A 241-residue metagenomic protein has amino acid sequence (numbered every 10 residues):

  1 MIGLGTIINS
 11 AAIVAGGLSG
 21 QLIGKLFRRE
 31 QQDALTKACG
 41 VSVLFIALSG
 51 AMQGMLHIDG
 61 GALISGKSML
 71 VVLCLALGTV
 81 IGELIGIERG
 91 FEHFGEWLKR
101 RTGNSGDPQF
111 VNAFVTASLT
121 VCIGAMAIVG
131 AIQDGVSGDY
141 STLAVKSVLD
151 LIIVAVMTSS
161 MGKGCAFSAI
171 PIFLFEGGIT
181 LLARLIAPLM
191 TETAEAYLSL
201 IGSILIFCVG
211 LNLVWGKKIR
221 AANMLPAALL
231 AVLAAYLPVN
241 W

Functional and structural regions predicted by a protein language model:
M1, R29-E30, I87-A113: Intrinsically disordered, low-complexity non-transmembrane regions of multi-pass membrane transporters
I2-A15, G66-L73, G135-S147, M190-I204 (+1 more regions): Structural signature of hydrophobic alpha-helical transmembrane segments
I8-G16, G20, G24, G40-V41 (+16 more regions): Alpha-helical transmembrane segments in multi-pass membrane proteins
Q31-V41, G95-E96, C165-F175, A222-L229: Cytoplasmic-side transmembrane-helix entry/capping segments in multi-pass membrane proteins
C39-M55: A generic, lipid-embedded transmembrane alpha helix
S49-G54, G82-W97, G210-I219: Transmembrane helix exit motif
Q53-I64, V129-G135, R184-E192: Membrane-interface helix termini and inter-helical loops of multi-pass transporters
K99, P108-L185: Helix-loop-helix junctions within the multi-pass membrane cores of secondary transporters/permeases
